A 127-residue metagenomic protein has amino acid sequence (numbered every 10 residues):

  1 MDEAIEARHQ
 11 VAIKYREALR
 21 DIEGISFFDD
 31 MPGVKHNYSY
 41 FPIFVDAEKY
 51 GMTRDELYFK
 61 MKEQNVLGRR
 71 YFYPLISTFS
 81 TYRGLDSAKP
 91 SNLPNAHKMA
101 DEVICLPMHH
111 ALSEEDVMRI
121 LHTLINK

Functional and structural regions predicted by a protein language model:
M1-K127: PLP-dependent aminotransferase class I/II
